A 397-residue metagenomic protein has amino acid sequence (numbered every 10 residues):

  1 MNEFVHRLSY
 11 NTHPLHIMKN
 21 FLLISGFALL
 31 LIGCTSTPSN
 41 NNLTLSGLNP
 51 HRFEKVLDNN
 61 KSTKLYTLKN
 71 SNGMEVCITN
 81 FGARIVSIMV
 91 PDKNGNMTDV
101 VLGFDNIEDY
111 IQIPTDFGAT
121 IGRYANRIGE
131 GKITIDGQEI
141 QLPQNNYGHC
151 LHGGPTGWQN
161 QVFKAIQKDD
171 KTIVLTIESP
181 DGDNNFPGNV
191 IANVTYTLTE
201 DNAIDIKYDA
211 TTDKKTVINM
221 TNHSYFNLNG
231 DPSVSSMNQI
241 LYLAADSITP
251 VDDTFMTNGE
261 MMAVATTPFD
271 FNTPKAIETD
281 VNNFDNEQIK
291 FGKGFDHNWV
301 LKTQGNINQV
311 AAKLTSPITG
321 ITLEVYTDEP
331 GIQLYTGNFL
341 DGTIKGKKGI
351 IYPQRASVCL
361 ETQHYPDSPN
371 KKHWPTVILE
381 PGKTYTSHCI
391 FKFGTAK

Functional and structural regions predicted by a protein language model:
N2-E3, L15-F21: Positively charged n-region of N-terminal signal peptides that target proteins for export
L8-S9: N-terminal, intrinsically disordered charge-dense segments
H16, L29-L30, S233: Alpha-helical transmembrane segments and their juxtamembrane interfaces
L22-S25, N40-N42: Metallo-beta-lactamase
I24-I32: Bacterial N-terminal signal peptides
T35-M74, N80-K397: An exposed, glycine/acidic-rich loop-and-rim segment of catalytic or binding clefts
